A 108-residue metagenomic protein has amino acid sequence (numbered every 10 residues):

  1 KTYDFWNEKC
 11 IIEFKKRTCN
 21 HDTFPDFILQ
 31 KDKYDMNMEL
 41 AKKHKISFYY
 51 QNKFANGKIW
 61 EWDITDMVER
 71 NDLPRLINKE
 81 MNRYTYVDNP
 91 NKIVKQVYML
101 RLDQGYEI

Functional and structural regions predicted by a protein language model:
K1: Beta-rich catalytic cores
D4-W6, L40-K42: Short, conserved, surface-exposed binding loops centered on an aromatic residue
F5-H21: Conserved catalytic cores of phosphodiester-cleaving nucleases, focusing on short active-site segments
E8, K45-S47: A generic structural signal for alpha->beta connector loops
I11, Y50-N52: Structural beta-sheet core signal
I11-E13, L29, K79, V97: General helical secondary-structure elements
R17-A41: Mg2+/Mn2+-dependent nuclease catalytic core
M38, I46, K53-I108: Non-catalytic C-terminal interaction segments of nucleic acid-processing enzymes
